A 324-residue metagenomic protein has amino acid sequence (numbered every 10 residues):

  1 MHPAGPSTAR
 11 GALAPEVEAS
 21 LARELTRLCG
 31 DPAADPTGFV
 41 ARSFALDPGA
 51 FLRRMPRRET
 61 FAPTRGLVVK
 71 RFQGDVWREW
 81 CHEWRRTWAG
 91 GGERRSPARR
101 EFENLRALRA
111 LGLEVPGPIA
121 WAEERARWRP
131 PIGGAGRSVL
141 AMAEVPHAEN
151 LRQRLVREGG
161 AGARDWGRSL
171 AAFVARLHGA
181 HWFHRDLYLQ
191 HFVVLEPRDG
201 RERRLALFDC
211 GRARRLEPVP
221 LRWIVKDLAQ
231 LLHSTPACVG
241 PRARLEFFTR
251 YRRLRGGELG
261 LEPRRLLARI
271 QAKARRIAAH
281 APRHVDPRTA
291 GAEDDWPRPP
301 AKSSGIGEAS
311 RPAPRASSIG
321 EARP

Functional and structural regions predicted by a protein language model:
M1-G49: Juxta-kinase regulatory segment immediately upstream of eukaryotic protein kinase catalytic domains
P36-E149, A175, G179-A180, P324: Conserved ATP-binding subdomain of kinase catalytic cores across diverse folds
E79-R85, R152-R157, P218-P220: Short acidic, glycine/proline-rich loop/turn micro-motifs
N104-A107, L111-E114, L151-R185, Q190: Conserved kinase catalytic-core helix
P130, G307, S318-G320: Small-residue-biased low-complexity repeat regions
H191-L207: Conserved protein kinase catalytic/activation segment
A206-R269: C-lobe/activation-segment region of protein kinase-like
